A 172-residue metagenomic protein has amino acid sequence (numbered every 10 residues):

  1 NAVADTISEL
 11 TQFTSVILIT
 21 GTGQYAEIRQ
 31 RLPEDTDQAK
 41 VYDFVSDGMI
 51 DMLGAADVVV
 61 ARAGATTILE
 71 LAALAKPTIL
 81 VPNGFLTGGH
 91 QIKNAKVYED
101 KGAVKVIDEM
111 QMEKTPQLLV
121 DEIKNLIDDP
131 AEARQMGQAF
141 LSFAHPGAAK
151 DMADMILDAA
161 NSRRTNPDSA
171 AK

Functional and structural regions predicted by a protein language model:
N1-K172: Nucleotide-activated sugar donor-binding and catalytic core shared by glycosyltransferases and related lipid-linked
